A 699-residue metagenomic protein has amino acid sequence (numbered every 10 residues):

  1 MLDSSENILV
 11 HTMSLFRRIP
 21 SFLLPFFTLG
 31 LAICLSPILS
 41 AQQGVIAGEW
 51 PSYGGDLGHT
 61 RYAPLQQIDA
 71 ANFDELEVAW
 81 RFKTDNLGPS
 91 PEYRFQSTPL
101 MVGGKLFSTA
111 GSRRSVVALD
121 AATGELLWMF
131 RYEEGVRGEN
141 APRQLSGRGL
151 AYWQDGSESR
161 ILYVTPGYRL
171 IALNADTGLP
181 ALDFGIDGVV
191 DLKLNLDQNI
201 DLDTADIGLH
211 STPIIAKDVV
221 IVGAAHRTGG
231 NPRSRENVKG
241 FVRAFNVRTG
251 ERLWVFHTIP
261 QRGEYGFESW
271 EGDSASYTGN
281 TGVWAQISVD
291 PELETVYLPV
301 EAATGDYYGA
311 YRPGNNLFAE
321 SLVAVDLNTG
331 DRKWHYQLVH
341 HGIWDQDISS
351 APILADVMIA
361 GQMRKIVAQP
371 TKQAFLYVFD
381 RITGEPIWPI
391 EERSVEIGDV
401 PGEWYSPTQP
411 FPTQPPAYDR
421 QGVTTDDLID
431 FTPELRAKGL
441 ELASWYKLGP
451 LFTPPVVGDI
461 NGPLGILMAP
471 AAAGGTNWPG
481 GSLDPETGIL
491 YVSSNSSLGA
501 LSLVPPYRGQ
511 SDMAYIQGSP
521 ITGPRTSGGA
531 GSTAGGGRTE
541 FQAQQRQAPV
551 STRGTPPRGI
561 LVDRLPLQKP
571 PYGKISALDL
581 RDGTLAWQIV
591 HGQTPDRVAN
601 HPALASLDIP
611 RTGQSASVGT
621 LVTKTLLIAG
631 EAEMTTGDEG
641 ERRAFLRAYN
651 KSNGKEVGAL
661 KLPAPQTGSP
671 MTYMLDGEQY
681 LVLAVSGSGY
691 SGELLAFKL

Functional and structural regions predicted by a protein language model:
F22-I38: Bacterial N-terminal signal peptides
W50-G54, E92-G111, S115, A141-R169 (+10 more regions): Repeat-blade elements of multi-bladed beta-propeller folds
H59-G156, Y163-L182, I186, V190: N-terminal cofactor/phosphate-binding cores enriched in small/glycine residues, especially glycine-rich loops such as
F82-T98, M129-G156, I186-T212, T228 (+12 more regions): Extracytoplasmic beta-rich repeat domains
P232, K239, A319, F375 (+3 more regions): Structural motif
V238-E251, N315-T329, I382-T383, G573-D579 (+2 more regions): Beta-propeller blade signature
I353-V400: Phosphate/diphosphate-binding loops
R564-S576, L580, T584, Q588-H591 (+1 more regions): Loop/turn-rich, solvent-exposed surfaces of beta-rich toroidal or solenoidal domains
